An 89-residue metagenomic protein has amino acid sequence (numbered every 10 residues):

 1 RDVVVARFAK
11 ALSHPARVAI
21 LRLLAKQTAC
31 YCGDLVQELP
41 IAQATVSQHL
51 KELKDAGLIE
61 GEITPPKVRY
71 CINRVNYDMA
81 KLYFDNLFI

Functional and structural regions predicted by a protein language model:
V3-A44, T64-N76: N-terminal helix-turn-helix DNA-binding core of bacterial DNA-binding proteins
V4-V5, M79-L87: Short, solvent-exposed amphipathic helices
L50-K51: Short, hydrophobic-biased segments on the C-terminal half of alpha helices that form "recognition helices"
G57: Glycine-centered, phosphate/nucleic-acid-interacting loop/turn motifs that mediate DNA/RNA or nucleotide
G61: Short beta-strand "wing" residues that participate in macromolecule-binding interfaces
